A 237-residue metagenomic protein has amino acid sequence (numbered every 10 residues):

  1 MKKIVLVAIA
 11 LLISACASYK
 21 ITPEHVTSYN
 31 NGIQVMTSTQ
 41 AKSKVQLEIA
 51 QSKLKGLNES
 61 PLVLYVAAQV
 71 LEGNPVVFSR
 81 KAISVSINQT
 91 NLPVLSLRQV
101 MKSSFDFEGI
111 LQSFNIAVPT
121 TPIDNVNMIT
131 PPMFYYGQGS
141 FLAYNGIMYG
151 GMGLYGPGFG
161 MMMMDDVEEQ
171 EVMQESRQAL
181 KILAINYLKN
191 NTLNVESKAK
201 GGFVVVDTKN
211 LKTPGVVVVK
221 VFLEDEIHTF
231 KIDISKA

Functional and structural regions predicted by a protein language model:
M1-I4: Positively charged n-region of N-terminal signal peptides that target proteins for export
L6-I9: Sec-dependent N-terminal signal peptides
L12-A15: C-terminal motif of bacterial Sec signal peptides marking the signal peptidase cleavage site
A17-A41, S79-N88, A117-A237: Surface-exposed edge beta-strand/loop patches
V35-T37, S43-K55: Beta-strand-rich domain onsets/edges
L62-V70: Short, well-ordered beta-strand segments enriched in hydrophobic/aromatic residues
Q69-M101: Acidic (Asp/Glu-rich), glycine- and aromatic
P93-N125: Long, charge-dense
